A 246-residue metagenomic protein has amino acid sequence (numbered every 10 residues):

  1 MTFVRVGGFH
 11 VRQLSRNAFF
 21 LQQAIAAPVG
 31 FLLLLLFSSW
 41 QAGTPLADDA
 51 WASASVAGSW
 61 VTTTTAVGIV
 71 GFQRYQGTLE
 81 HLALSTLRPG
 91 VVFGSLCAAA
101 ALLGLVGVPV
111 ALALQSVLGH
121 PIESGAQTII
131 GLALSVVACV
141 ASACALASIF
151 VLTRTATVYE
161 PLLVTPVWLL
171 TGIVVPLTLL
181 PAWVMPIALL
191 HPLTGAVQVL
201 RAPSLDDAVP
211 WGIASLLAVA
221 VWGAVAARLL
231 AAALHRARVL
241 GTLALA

Functional and structural regions predicted by a protein language model:
M1-L190, G195-A246: Hydrophobic transmembrane alpha-helices and immediately adjacent juxtamembrane helices of multi-pass inner-membrane
